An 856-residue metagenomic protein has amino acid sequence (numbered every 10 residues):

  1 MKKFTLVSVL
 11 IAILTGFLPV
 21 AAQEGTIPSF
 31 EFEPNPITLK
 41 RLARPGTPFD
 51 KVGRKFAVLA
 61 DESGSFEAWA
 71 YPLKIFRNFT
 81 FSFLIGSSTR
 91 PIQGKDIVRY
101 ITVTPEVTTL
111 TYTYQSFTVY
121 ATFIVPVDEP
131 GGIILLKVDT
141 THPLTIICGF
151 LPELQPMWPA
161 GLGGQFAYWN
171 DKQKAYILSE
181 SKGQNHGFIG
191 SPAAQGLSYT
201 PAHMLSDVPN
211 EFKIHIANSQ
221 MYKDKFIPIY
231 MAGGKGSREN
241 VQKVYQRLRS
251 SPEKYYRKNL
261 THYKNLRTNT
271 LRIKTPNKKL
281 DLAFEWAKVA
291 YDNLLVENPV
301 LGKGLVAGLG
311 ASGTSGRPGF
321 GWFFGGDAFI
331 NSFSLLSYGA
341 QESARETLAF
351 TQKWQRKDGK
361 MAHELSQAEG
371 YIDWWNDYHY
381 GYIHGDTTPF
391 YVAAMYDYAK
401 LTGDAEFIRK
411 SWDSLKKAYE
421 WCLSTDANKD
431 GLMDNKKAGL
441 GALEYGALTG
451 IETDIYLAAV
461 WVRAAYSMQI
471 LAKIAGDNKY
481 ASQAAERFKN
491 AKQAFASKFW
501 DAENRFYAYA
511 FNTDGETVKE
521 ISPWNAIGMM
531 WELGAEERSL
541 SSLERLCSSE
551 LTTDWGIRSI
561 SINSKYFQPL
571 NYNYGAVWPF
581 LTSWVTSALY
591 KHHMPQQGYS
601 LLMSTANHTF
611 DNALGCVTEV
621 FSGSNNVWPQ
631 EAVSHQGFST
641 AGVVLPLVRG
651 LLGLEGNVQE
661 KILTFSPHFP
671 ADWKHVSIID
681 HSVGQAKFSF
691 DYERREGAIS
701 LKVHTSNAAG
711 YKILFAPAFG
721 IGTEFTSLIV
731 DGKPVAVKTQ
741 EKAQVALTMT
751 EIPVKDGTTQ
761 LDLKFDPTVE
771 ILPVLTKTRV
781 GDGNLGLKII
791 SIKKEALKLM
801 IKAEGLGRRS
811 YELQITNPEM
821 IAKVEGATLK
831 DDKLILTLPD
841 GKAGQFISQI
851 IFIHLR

Functional and structural regions predicted by a protein language model:
S8-G16: Bacterial N-terminal signal peptides
L10, A22-L282, D327, Y338-A340 (+4 more regions): Terminal accessory carbohydrate-recognition/targeting modules of carbohydrate-active enzymes
E24-N78, A290, F320-F323, Y380-A394 (+5 more regions): C-terminal capping/lid segments that line or modulate ligand- or cofactor-binding pockets
T140, G164, M221, K225 (+8 more regions): Aromatic-rich carbohydrate-recognition surfaces in CAZymes
K235, K274-W322, E346-I383, S424-T453 (+4 more regions): Extended glycan-interaction surfaces of carbohydrate-active proteins
A344, A481, F488, S539 (+1 more regions): Solenoid-repeat scaffolds in large eukaryotic assemblies
Y398-K410, S467-Q483: Inter-helical turn/loop segments and adjacent helix faces that build the functional surface of alpha-helical bundle
G720, V769-M820: Accessory, solvent-exposed terminal regions and/or long lumenal/extracellular loops of proteins
